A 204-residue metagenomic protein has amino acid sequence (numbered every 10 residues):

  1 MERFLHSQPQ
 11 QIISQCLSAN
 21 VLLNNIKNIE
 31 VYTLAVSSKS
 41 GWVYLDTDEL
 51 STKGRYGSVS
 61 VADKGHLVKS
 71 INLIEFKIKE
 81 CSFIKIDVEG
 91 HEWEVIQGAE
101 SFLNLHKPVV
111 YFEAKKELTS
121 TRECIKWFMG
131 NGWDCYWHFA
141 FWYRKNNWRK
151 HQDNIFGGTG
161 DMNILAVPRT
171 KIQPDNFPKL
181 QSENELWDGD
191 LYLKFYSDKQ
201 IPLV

Functional and structural regions predicted by a protein language model:
M1-V204: Phosphate/nucleotide-binding beta-alpha loop and adjacent structural elements of enzyme active sites
